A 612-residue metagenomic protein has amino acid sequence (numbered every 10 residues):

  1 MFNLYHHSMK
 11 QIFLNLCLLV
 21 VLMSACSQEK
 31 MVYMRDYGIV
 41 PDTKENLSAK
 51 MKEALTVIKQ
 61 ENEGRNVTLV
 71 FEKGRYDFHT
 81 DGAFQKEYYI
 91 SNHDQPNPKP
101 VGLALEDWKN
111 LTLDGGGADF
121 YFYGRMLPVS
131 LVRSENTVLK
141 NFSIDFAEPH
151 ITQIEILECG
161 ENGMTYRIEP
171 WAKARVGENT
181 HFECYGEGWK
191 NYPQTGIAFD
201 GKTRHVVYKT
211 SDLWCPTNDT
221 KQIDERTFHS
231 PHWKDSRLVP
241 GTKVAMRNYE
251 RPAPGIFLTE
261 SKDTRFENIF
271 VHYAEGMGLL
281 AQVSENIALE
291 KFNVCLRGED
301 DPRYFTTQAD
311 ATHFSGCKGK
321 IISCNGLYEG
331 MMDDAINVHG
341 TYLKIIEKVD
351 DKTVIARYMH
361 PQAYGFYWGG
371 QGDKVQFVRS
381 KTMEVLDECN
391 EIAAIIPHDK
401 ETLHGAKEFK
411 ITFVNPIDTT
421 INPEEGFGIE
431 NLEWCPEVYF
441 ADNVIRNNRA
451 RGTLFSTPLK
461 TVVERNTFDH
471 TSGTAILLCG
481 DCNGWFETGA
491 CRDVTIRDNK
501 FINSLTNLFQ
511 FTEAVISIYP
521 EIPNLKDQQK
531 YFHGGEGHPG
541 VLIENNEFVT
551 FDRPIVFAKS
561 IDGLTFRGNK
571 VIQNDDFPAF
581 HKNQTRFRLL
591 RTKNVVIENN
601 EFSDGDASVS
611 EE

Functional and structural regions predicted by a protein language model:
M1-M31: Bacterial Sec-dependent N-terminal signal peptides
L4-H6, V32, D36, R75 (+1 more regions): Intrinsically disordered, low-complexity N-terminal regions enriched in serine/proline/glycine with scattered basic
C26-L47: Mature N-terminal, pre-catalytic/accessory segment of carbohydrate-active enzymes
D42, S48-E612: Extracellular parallel beta-helix/beta-solenoid repeat domains
